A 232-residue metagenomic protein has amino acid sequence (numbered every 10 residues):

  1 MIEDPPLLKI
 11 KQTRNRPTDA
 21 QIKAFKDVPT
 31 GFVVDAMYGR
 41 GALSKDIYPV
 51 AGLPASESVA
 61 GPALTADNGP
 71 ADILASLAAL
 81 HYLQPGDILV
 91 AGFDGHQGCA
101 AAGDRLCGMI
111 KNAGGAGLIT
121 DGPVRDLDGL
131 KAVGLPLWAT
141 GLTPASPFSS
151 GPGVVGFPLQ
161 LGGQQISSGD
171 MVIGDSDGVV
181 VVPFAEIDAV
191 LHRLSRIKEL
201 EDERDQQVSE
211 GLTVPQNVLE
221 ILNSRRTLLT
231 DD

Functional and structural regions predicted by a protein language model:
M1-S168, V182-D232: Feature captures the catalytic cores and cofactor-binding loops of soluble hydro-lyases/lyases that act on carboxylate
V172: C-terminal binding/interaction regions
D175: A cytosolic small-molecule/anion-sensing beta-strand core signal
